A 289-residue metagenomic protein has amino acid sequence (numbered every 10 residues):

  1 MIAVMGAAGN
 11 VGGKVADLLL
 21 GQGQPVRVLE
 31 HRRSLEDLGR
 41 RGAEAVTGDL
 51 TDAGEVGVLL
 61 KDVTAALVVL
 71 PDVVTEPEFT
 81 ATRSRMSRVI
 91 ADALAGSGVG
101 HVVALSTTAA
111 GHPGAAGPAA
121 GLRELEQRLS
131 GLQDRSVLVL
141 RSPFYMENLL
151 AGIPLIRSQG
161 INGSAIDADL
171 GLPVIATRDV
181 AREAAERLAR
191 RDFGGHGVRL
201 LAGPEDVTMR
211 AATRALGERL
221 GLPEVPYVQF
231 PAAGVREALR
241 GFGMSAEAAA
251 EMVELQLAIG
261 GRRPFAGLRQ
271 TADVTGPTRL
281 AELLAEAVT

Functional and structural regions predicted by a protein language model:
M1-R33, D37, T51-G54, K61 (+5 more regions): Oxidoreductase cofactor-interface core, primarily capturing Rossmann-like NAD(P)-dependent enzymes
E36-E44: Short, conserved SAM-binding/catalytic segment of Class I S-adenosyl-L-methionine-dependent methyltransferases
G48: Cofactor-binding loops of NAD(P)H-dependent oxidoreductases, dominated by short-chain dehydrogenase/reductases
A104-L105, V174, A250, L283: Tryptophan-centric aromatic hotspots in well-structured domains and transmembrane helices
R219, A232-T289: A hydrophobic C-terminal alpha-helical subdomain
